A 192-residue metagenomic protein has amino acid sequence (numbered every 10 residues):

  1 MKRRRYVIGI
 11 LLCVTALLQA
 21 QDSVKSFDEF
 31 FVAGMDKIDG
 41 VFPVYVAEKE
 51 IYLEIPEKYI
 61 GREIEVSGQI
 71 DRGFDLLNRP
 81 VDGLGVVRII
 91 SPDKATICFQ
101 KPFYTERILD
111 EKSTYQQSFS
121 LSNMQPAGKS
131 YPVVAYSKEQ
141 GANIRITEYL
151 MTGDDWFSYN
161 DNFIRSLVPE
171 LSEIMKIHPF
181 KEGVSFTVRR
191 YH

Functional and structural regions predicted by a protein language model:
M1, A20-S23: Basic/polar N-terminal segments that are highly enriched at the extreme N-terminus, encompassing both cleavable
M1-V7: Bacterial N-terminal signal peptides that target proteins for export
V7-I8, G34: Homeobox/homeodomain signature
L11-A20: Hydrophobic h-region of N-terminal signal peptides that target proteins for export in Gram-negative bacteria
D22-H192: Auxiliary tRNA-acceptor-end handling modules of aminoacyl-tRNA synthetases
